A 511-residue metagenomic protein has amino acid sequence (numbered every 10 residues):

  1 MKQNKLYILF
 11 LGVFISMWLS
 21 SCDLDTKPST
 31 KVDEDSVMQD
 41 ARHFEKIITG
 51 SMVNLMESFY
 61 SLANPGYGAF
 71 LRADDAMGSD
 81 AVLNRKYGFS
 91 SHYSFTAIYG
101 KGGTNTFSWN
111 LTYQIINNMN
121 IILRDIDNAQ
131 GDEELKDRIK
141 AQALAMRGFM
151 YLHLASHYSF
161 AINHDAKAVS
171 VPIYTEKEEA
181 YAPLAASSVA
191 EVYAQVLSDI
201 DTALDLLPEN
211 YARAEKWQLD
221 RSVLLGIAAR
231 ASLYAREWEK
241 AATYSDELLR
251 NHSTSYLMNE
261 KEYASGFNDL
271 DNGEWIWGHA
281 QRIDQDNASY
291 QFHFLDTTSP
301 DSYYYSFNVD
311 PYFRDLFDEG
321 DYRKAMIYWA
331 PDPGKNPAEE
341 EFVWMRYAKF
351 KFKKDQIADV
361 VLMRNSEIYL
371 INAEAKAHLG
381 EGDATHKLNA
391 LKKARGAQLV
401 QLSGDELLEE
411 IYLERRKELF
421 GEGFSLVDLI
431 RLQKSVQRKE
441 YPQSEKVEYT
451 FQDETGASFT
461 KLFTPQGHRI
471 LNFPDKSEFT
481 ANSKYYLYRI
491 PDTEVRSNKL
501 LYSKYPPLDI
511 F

Functional and structural regions predicted by a protein language model:
K2-Q3, G12, S16-E45, V196 (+2 more regions): Bacterial Sec-dependent N-terminal signal peptides
C22-L71, L316-D318, P331, E440-F511: Membrane-proximal, proline-rich intrinsically disordered regions
E34-D35, P65-S79, F160-K167, V171 (+2 more regions): Short, surface-exposed recognition loops and adjoining beta-strand edges that mediate ligand/DNA contacts, enriched
A41-I48, M52, M56-E57, A235-R236 (+7 more regions): Extended ligand-binding clefts on enzyme/binding-domain cores
R85-Y158, S187, D205-E209, D355-V360 (+2 more regions): Conserved, well-structured interaction surfaces
I116-M119, Y193, I200, S245 (+1 more regions): Inward-facing hydrophobic residues that define packing positions of alpha-helical scaffold repeats
Y193, W238, E381-G382: TPR-repeat structural position
